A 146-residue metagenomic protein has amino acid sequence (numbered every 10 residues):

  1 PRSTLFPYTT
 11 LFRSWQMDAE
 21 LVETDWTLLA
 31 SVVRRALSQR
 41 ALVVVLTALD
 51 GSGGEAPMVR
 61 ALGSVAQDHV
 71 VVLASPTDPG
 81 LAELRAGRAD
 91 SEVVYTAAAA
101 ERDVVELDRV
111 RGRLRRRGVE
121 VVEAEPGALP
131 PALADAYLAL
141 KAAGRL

Functional and structural regions predicted by a protein language model:
P7-L146: Exposed, interaction-prone extracellular/peripheral surfaces
